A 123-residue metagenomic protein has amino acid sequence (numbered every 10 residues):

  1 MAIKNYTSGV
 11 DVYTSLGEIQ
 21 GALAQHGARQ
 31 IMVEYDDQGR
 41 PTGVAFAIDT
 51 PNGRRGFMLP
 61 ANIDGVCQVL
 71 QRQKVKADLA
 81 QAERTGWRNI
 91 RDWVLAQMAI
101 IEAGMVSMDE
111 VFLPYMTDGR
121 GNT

Functional and structural regions predicted by a protein language model:
M1, I19-A22, D78: Residue-level signal for the start and early helices of compact helical domains
M1-T7: A short, surface-exposed helix-loop junction/capping segment
I3, R40, Q73-V75: Compositionally biased, non-globular sequence tracts
D11-I63: Compact, well-ordered interaction domains used in eukaryotic information-processing assemblies
N62-T123: Intrinsically disordered, low-complexity regulatory regions enriched in serine/threonine/proline and acidic residues
